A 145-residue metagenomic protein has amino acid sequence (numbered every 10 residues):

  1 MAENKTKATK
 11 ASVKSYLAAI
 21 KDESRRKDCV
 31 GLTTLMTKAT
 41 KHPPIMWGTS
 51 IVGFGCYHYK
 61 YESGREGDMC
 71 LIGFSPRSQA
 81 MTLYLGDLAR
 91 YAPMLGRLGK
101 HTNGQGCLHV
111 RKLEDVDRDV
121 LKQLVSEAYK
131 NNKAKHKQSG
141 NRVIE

Functional and structural regions predicted by a protein language model:
M1-E145: Charge-dense, helix-prone N-terminal extensions
